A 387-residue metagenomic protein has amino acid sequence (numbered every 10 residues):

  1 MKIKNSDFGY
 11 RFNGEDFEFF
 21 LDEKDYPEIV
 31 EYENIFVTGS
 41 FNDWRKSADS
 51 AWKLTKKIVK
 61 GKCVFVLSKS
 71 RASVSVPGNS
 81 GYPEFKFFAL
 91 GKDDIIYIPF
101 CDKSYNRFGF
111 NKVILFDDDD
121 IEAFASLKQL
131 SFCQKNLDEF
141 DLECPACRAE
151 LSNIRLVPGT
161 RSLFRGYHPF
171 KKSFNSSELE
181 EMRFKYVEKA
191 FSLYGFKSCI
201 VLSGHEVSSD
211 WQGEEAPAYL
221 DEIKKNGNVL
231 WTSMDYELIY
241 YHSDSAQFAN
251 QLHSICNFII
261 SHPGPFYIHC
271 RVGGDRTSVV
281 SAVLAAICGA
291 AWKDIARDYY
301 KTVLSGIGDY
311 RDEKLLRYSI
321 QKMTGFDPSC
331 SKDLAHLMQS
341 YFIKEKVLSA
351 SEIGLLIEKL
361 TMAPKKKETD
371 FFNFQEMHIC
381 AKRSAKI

Functional and structural regions predicted by a protein language model:
M1-K2, L21-Y82, F88-D119: Aromatic-rich carbohydrate-binding modules that target alpha-glucans
K2-K4, Q247-N250, C256-G264, V279-I387: PTP/DSP superfamily signal
S6-F8, N13-F19: Structural beta-strand segments of beta-rich domains
E84, P263-Y267: Residue-level preference for the first positions of well-ordered beta-strands
L115-G159: Compositionally biased low-complexity segments at domain edges in trafficked proteins and select soluble regulators
R155-P158, A218-N226, E345-L348: Short, conserved catalytic or adaptor-binding loops enriched in Gly and charged residues
F164-H262: Cysteine-based protein phosphatase catalytic domain of the PTP/DSP
V272, R276-T277: Ser/Thr-glycine-rich phosphate-binding loops at phosphate-binding pockets of nucleotides, nucleotide cofactors
